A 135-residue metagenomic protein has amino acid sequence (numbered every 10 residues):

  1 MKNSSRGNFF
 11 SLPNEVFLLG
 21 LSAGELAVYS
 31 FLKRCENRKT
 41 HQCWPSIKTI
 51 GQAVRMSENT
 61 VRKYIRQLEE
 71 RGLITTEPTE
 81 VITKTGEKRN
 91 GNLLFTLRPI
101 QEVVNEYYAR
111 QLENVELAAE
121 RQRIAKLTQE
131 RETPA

Functional and structural regions predicted by a protein language model:
M1-A135: Electropositive, intrinsically flexible nucleic-acid-contacting patches
